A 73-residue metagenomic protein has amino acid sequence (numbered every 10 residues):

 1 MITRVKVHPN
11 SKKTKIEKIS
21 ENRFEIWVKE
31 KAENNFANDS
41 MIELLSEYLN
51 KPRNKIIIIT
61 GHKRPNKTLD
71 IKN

Functional and structural regions predicted by a protein language model:
M1-N35, D39-I42, K51-R53, I57-N73: Contiguous, often N-terminal, cationic amphipathic patches that form binding interfaces
